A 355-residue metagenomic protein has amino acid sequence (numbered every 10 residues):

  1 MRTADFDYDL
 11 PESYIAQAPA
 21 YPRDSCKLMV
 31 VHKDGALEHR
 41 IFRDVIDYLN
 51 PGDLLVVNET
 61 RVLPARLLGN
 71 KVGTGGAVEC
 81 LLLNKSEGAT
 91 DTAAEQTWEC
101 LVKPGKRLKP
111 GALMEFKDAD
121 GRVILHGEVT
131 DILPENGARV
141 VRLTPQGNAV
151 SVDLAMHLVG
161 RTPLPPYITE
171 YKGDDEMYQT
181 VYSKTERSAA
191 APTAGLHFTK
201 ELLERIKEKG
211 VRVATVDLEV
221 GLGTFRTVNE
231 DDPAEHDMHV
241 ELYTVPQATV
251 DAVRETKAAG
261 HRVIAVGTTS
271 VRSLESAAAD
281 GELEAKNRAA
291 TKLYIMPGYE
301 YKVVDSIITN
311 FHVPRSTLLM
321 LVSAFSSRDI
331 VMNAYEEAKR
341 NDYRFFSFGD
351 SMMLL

Functional and structural regions predicted by a protein language model:
M1-L355: Surface-exposed, charge/polar-rich loops and edge strands
